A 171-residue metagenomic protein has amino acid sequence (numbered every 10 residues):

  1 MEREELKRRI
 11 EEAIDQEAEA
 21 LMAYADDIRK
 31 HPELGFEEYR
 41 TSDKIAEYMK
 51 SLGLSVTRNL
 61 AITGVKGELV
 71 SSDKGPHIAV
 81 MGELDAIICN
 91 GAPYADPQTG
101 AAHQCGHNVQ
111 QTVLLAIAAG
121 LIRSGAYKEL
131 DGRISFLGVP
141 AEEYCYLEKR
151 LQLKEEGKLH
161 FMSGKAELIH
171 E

Functional and structural regions predicted by a protein language model:
R3-Q104, N108-S135, P140-E143: Acidic/His- and Gly-rich active-site-bordering loop/insert found across diverse amide/peptide-bond hydrolases
V139-E171: Fold-level recognition of mixed alpha/beta catalytic cores in primary-metabolism enzymes, strongest
